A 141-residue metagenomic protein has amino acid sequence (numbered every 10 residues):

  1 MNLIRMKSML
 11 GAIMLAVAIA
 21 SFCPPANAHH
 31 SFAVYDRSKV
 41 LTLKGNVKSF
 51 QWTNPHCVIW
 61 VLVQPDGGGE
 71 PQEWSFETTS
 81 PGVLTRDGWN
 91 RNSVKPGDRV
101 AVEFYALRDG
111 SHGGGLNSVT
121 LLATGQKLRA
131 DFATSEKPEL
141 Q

Functional and structural regions predicted by a protein language model:
N2-I13: Bacterial N-terminal signal peptides that target proteins for export
G11-S21: Bacterial N-terminal signal peptides
C23-A28: Sec/Tat signal peptide C-region and signal peptidase I cleavage site
V40-P55: Structural detector for short beta-strands of small beta-barrel domains
T53-Q64: Short aromatic-glycine-enriched beta-strand elements
E77-R86: Short, structured beta-strand/loop micro-motifs enriched in basic residues and often containing a Trp
R86-A101: Short nucleic-acid-contacting surface segments enriched for D/E, G, S/T with interspersed K/R
L107-D131: OB-fold/S1-family single-stranded nucleic acid-binding modules
